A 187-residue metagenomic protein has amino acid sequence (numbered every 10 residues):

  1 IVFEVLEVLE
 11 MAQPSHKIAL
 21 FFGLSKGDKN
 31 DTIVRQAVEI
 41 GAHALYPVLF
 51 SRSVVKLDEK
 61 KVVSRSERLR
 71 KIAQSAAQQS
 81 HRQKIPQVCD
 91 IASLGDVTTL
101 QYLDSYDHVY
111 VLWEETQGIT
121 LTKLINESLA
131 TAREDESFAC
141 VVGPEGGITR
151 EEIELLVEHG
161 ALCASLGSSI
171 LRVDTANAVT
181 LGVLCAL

Functional and structural regions predicted by a protein language model:
I1-V5: Short, solvent-exposed secondary-structure boundary/capping segments
L6, E10-V111: RNA substrate-binding interface of SAM-dependent RNA methyltransferases
S15-A19, S137-A139, V157-L166: Glycine/charged-rich beta-loop-alpha catalytic/anionic-binding loops adjacent to active sites
E59, K123-I125, E152-L155: Short amphipathic alpha-helical segments
I91-E134, F138: A mid-sequence, solvent-exposed acidic-amphipathic segment
E115-G118, E145-T149, I170-L171: Short Gly/Pro-enriched loop/turn and capping motifs at secondary-structure junctions
D135-L155: A C-terminal functional module that forms or caps the active site or interfaces directly with catalytic machinery
T149-L187: Structured adenosyl-cofactor binding patch, chiefly the S-adenosyl-L-methionine
